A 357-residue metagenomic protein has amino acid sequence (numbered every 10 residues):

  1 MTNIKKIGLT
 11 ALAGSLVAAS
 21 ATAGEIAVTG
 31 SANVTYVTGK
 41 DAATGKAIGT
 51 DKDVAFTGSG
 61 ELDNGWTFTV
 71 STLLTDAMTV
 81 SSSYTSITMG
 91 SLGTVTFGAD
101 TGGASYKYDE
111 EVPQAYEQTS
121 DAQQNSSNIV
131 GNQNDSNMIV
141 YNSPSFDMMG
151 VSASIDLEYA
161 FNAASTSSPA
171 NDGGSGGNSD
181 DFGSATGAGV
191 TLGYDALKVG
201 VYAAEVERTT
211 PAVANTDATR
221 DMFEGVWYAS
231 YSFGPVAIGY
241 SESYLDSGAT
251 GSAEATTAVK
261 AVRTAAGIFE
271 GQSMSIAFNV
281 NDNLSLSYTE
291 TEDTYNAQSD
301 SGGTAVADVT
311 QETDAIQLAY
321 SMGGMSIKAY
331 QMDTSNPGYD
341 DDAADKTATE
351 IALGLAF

Functional and structural regions predicted by a protein language model:
M1-F357: Outer-membrane beta-barrel proteins
